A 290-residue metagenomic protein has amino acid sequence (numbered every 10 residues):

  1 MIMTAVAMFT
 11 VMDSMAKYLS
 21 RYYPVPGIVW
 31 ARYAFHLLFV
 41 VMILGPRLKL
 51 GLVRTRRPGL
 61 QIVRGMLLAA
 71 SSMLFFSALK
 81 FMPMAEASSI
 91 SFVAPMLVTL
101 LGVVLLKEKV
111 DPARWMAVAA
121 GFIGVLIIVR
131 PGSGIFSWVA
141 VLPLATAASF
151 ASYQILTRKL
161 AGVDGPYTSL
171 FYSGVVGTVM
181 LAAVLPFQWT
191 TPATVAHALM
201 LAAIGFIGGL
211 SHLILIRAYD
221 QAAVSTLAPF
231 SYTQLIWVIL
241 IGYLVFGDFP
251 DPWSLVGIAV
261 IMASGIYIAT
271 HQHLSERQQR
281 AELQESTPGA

Functional and structural regions predicted by a protein language model:
M1-T4, L37-V63, V175-A202, L213-A223 (+1 more regions): Membrane-interface interhelical linkers
I2, T55-M66, V110-F122, V139-A145 (+2 more regions): Cytoplasmic-side transmembrane-helix entry/capping segments in multi-pass membrane proteins
A7-V11, M15, I62-S77, L144-S152 (+4 more regions): Hydrophobic alpha-helical transmembrane segments of multi-pass membrane transport proteins, especially secondary
K17, V25, V40, S133-A193 (+2 more regions): Transmembrane alpha-helical segments that form core, pore/gating elements of small-molecule transporters/exporters
P24-L38, F76-A94, F136-S149, T194-G208 (+1 more regions): Structural signature of hydrophobic alpha-helical transmembrane segments
S88-V93, L160-V176, H212-Y243: Helix-helix packing/entry segments at the starts of transmembrane helices
A94-M116, I236-L255: C-terminal transmembrane-helix exit sites in multi-pass transporters
A113-V129, W253-Q272: Hydrophobic transmembrane alpha-helices of multi-pass small-molecule transport proteins
